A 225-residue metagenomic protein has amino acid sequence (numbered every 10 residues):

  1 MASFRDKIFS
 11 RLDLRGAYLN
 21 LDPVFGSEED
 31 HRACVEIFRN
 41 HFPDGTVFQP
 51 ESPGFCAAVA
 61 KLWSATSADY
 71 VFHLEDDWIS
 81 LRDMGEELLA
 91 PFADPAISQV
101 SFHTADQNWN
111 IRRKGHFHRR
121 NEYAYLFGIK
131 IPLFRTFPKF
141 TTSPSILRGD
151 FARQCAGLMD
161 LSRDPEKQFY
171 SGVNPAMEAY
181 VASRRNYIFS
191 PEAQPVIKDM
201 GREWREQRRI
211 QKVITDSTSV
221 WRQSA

Functional and structural regions predicted by a protein language model:
R5-V47: Acidic donor-binding segment of Leloir-type glycosyltransferases
F48-F55: Short, acidic/glycine-rich phosphate-metal binding loop used to engage nucleotide
A60-Y70: Active-site nucleotide-sugar/metal-binding loop of Leloir-type enzymes
A68-I79: Short beta-strand-to-loop acidic/aromatic patch adjacent to the donor-nucleotide binding site
D83-D106: Conserved donor-nucleotide/metal-binding helix-loop-beta segment in metal-dependent transferases, i.e., the alpha-helix
L126-L147: A recurrent flexible, glycine/aromatic-enriched loop bordering the glycosyltransferase active site that acts as
F140-D150, Q154-A225: C-terminal catalytic/acceptor-binding lobe
